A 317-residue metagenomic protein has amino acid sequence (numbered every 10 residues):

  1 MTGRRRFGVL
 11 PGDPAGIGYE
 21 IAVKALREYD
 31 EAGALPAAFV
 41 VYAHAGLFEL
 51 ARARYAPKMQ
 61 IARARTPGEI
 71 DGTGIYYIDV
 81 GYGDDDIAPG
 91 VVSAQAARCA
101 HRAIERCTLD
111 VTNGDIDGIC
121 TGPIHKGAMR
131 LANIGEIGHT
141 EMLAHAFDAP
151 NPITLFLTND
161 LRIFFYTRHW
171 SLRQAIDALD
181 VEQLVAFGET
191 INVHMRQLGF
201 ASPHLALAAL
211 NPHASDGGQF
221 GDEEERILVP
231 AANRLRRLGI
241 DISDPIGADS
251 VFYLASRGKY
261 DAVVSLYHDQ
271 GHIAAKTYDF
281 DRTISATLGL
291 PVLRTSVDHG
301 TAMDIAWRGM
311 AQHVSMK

Functional and structural regions predicted by a protein language model:
M1-H139, E182-L266, Q270-I284, L290-T295 (+2 more regions): Contiguous, glycine/small-aliphatic-enriched amphipathic segments in soluble metabolic enzymes
L131-I153: Glycine/threonine-rich beta-strand-loop-alpha-helix active-site module that forms ligand/phosphate-binding
H145-L161, L288-D304: Short, flexible loop segments at boundaries between secondary-structure elements
F156-A186: Ligand-binding beta-strand-loop-alpha-helix segment within the catalytic cores of soluble metabolic enzymes
